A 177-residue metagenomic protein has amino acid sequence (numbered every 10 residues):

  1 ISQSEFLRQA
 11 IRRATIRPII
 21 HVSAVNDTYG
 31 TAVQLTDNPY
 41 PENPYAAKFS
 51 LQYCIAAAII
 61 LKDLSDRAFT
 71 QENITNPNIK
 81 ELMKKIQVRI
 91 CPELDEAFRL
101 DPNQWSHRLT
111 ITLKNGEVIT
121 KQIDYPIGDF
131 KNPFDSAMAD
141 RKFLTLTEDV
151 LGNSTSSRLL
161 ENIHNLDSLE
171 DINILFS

Functional and structural regions predicted by a protein language model:
I1-S177: Terminal-appendage/accessory-domain detector
